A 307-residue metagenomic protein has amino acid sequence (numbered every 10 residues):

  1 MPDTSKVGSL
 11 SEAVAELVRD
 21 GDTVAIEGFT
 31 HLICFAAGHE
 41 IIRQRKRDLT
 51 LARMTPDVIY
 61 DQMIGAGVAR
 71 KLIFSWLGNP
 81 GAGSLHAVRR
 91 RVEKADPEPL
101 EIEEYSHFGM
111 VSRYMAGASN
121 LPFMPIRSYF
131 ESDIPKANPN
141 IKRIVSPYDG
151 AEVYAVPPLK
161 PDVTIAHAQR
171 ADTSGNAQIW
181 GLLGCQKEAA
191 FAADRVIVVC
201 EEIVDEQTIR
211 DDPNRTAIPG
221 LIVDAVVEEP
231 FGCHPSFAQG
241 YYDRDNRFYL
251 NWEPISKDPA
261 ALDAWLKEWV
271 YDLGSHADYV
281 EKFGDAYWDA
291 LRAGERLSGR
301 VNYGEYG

Functional and structural regions predicted by a protein language model:
M1-G307: Conserved alpha/beta enzyme-core scaffold
